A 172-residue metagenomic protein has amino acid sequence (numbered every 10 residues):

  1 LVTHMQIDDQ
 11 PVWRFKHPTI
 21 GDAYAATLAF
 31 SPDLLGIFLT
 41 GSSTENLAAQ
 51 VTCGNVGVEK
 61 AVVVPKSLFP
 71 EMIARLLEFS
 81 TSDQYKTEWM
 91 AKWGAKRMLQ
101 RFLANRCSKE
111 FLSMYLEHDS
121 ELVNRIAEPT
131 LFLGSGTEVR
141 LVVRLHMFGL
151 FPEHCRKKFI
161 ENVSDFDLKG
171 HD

Functional and structural regions predicted by a protein language model:
L1-E121: C-terminal leucine-rich, beta-strand-based interaction scaffolds used for sensing/assembly
A127-F132, L168-H171: Ankyrin-repeat boundary/"N-cap" motif
T137, L141-D172: Extended, charge-rich low-complexity regions and/or helical-solenoid scaffolds
